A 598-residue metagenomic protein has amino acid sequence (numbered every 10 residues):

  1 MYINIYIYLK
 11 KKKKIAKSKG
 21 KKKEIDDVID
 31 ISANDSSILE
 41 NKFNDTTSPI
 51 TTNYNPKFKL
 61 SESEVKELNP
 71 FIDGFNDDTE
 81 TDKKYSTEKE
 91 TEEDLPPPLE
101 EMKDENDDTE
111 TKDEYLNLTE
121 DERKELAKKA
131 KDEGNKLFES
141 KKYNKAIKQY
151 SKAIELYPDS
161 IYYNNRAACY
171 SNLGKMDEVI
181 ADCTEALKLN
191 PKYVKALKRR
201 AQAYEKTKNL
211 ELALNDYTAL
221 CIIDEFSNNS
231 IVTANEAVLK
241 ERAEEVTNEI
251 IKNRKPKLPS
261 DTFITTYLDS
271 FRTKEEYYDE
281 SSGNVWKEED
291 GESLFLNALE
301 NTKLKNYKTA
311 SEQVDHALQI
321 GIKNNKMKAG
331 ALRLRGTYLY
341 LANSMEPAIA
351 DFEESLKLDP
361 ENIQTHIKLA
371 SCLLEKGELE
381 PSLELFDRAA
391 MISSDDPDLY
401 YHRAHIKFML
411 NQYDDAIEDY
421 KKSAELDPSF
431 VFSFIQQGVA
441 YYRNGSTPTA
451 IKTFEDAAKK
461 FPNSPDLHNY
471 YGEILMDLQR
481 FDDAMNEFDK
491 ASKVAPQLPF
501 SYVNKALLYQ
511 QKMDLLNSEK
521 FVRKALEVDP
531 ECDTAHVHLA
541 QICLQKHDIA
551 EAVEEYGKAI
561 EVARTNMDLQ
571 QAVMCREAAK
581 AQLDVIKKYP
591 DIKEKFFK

Functional and structural regions predicted by a protein language model:
Y2-K598: Alpha-helical tetratricopeptide repeat
